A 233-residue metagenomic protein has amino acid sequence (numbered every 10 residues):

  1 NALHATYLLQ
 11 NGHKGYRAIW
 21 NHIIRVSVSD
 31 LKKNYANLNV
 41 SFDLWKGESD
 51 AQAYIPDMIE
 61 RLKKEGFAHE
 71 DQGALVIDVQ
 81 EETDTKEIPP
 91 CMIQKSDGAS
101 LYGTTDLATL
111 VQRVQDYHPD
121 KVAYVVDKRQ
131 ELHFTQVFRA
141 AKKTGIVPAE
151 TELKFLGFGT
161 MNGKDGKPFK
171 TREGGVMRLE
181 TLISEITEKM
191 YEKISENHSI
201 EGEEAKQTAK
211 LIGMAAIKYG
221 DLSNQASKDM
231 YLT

Functional and structural regions predicted by a protein language model:
N1-T233: NTP-dependent nucleotidyl-transfer catalytic core
